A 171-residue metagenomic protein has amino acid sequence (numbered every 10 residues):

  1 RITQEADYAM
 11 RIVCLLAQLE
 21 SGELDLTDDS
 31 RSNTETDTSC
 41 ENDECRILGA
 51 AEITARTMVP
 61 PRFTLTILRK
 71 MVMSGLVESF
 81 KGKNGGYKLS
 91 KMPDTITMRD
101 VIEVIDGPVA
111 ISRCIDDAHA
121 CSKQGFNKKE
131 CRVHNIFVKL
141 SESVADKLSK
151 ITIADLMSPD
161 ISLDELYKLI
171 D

Functional and structural regions predicted by a protein language model:
Q4, M10-V59: N-terminal helix-turn-helix DNA-binding core of bacterial DNA-binding proteins
A50, T97-M98, I153: Structural motif detector for alpha-helix initiation sites
T64-M71: Basic amphipathic alpha-helical segments that dock to polyanions
M73-L76, V104: Residue cluster at the C-terminal edge of the helix-turn-helix DNA-binding motif
G75-K83, K88-S90: Beta-hairpin "wing" of winged helix-turn-helix
P93-A118, V133, F137, S141-E142: Conserved segment of winged-helix/HTH DNA-binding domains
D117-D171: C-terminal regulatory/oligomerization modules of transcriptional regulators
